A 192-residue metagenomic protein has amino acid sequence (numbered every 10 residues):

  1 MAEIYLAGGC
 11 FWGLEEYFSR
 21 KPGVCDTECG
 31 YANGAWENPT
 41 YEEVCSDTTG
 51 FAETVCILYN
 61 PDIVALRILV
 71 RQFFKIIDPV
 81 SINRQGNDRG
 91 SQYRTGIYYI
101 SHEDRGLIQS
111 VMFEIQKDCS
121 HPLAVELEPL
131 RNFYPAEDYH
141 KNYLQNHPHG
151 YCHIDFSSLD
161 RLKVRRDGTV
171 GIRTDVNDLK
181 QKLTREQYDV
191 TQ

Functional and structural regions predicted by a protein language model:
M1-Q192: Flexible coil/turn and secondary-structure edge motifs
